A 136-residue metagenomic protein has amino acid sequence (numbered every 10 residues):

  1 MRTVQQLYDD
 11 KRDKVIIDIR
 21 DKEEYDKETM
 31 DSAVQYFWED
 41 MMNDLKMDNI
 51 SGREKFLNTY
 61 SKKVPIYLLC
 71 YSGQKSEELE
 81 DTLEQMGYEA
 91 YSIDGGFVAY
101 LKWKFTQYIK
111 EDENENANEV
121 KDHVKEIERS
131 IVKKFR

Functional and structural regions predicted by a protein language model:
M1-Q6, D10-V15, K22-P65, Q74-R136: Rhodanese-like catalytic fold shared by cysteine-dependent sulfurtransferases and DSP/PTP-type phosphatases
L68-L69: Short, surface-exposed ligand- or partner-binding patches at beta-edge/loop junctions that are enriched in aromatics
